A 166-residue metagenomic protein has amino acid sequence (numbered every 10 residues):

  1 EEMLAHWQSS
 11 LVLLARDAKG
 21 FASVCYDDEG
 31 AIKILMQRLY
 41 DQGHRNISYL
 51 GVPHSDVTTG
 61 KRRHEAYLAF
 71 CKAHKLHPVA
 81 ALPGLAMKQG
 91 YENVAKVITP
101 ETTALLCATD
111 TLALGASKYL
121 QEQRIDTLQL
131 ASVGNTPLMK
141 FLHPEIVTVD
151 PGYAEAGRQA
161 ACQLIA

Functional and structural regions predicted by a protein language model:
E1-A31, T111, G134-I146: Flexible loop/hinge segments that line or gate small-molecule binding clefts
M3-H6, R62-H74, K96, G115-Q123: Alpha-helical structural signal in soluble globular domains
L11, L39, S48-G51, Y67 (+4 more regions): Hydrophobic structural packing positions in well-ordered secondary structure
V12, A22-V24, S48, A81 (+3 more regions): Hydrophobic/aromatic beta-strand patches that form the interior of the parallel beta-sheet core in alpha/beta enzyme
G20, V24-Y49, M87-A95, A113 (+1 more regions): Hydrophobic alpha-helical segments within soluble ligand-binding/sensing domains
L35-H74: An alpha-beta-alpha
P53, V79-K88: Short beta->alpha junction loops
P78, A95-A166: Flexible loop/turn connectors
